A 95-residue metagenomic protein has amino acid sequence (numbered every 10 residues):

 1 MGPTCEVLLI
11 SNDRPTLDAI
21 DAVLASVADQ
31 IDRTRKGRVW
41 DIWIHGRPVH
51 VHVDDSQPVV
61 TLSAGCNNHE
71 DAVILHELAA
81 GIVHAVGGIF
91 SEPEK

Functional and structural regions predicted by a protein language model:
M1-K95: Acidic (Asp/Glu-rich) sequence patches and key acidic residues that form negatively charged surfaces used
